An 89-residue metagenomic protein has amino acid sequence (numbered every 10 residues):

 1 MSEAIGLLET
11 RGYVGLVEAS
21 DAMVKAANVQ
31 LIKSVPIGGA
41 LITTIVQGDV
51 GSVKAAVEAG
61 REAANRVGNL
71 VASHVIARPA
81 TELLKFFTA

Functional and structural regions predicted by a protein language model:
M1-A89: Terminal helix-to-tail segments of small alpha-helical proteins
